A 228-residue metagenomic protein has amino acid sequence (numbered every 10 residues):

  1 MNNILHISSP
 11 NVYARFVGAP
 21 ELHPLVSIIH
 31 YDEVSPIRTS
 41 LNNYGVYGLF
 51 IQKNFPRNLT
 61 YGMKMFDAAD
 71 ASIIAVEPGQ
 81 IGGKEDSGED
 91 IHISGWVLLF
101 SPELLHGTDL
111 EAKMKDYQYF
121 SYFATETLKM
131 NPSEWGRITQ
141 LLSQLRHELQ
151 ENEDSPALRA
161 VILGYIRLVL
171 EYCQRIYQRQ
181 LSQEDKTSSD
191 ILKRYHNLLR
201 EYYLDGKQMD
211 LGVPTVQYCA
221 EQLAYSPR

Functional and structural regions predicted by a protein language model:
M1-A68, S72: Generic protein-terminus/edge-of-domain signal
N58-T60, G82-D90: Short beta-strand His + acidic residue motifs that chelate non-heme Fe in jelly-roll/DSBH and cupin folds
A68-G82, L99-P102: Conserved metal-binding segment of the jelly-roll/cupin
S87-N152: A hydrophobic/aromatic-rich effector-binding and dimerization subdomain of bacterial HTH-type transcriptional regulators
S133-S182: Compact structured core domains
L163, D185-Y225: A short, Lys/Arg-enriched amphipathic alpha-helix from helix-turn-helix/homeodomain DNA-binding modules
R228: Key DNA-contact positions within bacterial/archaeal DNA-binding proteins
